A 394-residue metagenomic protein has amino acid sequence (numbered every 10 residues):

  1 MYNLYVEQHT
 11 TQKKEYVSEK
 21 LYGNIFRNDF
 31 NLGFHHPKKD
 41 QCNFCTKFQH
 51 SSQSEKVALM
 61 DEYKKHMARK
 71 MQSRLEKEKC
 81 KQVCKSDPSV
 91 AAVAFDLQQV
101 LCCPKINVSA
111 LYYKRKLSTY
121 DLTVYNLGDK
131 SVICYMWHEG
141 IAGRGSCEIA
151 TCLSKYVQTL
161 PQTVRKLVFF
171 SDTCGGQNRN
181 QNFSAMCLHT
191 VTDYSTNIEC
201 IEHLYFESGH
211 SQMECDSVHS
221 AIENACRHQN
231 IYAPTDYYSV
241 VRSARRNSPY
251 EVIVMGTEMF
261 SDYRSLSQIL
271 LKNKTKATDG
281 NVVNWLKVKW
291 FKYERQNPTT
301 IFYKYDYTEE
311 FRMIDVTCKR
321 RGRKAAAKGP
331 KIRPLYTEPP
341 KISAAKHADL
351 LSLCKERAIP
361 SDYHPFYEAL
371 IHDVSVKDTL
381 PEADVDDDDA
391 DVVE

Functional and structural regions predicted by a protein language model:
Y2-E394: Extended mixed-charge, aromatic/glycine-enriched low-complexity segments
